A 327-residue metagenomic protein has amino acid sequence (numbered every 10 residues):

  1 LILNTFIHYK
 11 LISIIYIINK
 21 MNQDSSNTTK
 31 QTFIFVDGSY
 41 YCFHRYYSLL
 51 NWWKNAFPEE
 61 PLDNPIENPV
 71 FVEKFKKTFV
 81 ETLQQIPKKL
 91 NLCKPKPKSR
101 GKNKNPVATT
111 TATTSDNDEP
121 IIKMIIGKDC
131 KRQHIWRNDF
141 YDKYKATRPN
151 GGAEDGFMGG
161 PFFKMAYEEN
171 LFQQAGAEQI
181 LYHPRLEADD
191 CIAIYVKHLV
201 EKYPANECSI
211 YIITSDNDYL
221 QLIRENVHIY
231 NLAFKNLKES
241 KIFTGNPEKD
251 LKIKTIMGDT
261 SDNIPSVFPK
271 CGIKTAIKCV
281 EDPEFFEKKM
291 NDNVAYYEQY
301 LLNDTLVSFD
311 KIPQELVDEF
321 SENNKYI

Functional and structural regions predicted by a protein language model:
L1-K20: N-terminal amphipathic/basic-hydrophobic helices that include classical n-h-c signal peptides and signal-anchor
N22-D24, Q31, P58, I66 (+2 more regions): Extended two-metal-dependent nuclease catalytic cores across DNA- and RNA-processing enzymes
N22-V107, D116-Y141: Non-catalytic, usually N-terminal nucleic-acid engagement modules in DNA/RNA processing proteins
